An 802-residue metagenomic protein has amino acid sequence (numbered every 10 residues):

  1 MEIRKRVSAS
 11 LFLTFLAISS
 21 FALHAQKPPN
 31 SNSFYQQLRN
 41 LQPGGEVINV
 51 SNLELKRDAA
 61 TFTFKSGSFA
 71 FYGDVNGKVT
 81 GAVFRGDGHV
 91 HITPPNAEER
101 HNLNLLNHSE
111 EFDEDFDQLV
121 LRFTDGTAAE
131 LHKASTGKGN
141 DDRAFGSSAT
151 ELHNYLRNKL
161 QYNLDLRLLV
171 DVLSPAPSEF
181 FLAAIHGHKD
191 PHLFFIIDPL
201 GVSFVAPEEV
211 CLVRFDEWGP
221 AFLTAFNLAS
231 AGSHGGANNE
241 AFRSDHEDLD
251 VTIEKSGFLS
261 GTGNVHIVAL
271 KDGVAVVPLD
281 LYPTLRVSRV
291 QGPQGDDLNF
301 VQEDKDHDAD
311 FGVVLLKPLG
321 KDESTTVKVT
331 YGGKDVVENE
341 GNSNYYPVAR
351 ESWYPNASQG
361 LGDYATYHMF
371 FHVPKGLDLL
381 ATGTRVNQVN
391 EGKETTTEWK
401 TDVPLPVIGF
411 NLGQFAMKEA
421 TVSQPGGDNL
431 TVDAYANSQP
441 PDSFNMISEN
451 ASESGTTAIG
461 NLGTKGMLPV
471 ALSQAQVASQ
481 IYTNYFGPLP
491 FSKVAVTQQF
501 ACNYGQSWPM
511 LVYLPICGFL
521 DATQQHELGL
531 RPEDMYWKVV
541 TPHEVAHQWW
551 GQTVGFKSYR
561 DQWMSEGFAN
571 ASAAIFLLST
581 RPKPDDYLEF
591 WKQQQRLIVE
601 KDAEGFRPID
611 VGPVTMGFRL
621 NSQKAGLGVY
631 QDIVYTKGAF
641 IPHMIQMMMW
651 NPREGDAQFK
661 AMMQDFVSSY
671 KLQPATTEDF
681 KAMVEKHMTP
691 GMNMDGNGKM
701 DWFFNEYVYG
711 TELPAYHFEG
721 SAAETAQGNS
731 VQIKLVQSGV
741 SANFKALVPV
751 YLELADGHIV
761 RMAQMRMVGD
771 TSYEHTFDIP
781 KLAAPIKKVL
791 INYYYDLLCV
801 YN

Functional and structural regions predicted by a protein language model:
Q26-S260, S288, A357-L361, D701-W702 (+1 more regions): N-terminal, polar/Ser/Thr-rich
A59-F62, S68-G73, G77-R122, G236 (+5 more regions): Solvent-exposed beta-strand/loop surfaces of large extracellular or lumenal domains
A229-A231, A237-N264, V268-A275, D280-S288 (+2 more regions): Hydrophobic helix-coil surface modules that form long, contiguous segments used for peptide/substrate interaction
H234-N238, K321, T330-F371, S423 (+1 more regions): Glycine/proline-rich low-complexity spacer/linker segments in large multi-domain proteins
K271, A458, P490, K624 (+1 more regions): Amphipathic alpha-helical substructures
D272-V277, P283-G295, A657, N697 (+2 more regions): Beta-strand-rich binding/interaction modules
Y345, G362, H368, Q476 (+2 more regions): Zinc-dependent metallopeptidase catalytic helix centered on the HExxH motif and its immediate flanking segment
E566, N570-M644, Y670: Acidic/His/Gly-enriched intrinsically disordered linker/tail segments that often contain short helix/coil "MoRF-like"
